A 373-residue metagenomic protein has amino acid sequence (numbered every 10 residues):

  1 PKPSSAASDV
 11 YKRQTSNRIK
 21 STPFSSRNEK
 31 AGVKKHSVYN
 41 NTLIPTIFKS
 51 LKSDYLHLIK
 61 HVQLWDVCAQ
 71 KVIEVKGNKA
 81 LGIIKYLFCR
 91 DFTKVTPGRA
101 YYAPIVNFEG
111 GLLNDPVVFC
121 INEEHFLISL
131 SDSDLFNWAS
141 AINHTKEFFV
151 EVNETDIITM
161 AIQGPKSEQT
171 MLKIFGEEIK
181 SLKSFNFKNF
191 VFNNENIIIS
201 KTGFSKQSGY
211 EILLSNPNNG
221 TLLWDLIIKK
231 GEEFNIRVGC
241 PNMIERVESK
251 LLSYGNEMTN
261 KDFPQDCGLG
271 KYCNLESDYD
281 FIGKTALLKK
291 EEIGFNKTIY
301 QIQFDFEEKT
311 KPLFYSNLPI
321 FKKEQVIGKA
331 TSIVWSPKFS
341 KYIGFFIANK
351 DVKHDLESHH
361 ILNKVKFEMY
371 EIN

Functional and structural regions predicted by a protein language model:
P1-Y11: Single conserved hydrophobic/aromatic residue that forms the stacking wall/gate of nucleotide- or nucleobase-binding
R13-L58: N- or domain-start disorder-to-order transition segments that initiate the globular core
T22-R27, A31, S37, L43 (+1 more regions): Glycine-rich, acidic
N78-K79, S131-F136, P165-S167, S215-G220 (+1 more regions): Helix N-cap motif at beta-to-alpha junctions
N78-L112, S167-E195: Internal amphipathic helical hairpin motif
L87, W138-T145, I174-F175, G220-G231 (+1 more regions): Short amphipathic alpha-helices in soluble, non-transmembrane regions that often serve as interface/regulatory elements
G239, G268-N373: Glycine-rich, small/acidic residue-mixed loop/short-helix segments
